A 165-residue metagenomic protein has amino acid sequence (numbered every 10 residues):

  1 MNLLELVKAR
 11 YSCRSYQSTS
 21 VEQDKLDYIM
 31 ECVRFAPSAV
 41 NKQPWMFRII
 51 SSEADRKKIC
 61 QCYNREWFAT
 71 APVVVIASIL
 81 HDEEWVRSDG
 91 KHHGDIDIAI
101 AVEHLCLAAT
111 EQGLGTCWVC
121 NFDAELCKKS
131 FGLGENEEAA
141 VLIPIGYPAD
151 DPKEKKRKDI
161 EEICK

Functional and structural regions predicted by a protein language model:
L3-S20, K25, V141-K165: C-terminal helix-cap and adjacent tail motif
K25, M30-E31, F35-A101: Glycine/small-residue-rich phosphate/adenosyl-binding loop
V33, V75, D89-S130: Small-aliphatic-rich amphipathic alpha-helix that forms the alpha element of a beta-alpha
K42-W45, E111-L114, A140: Short secondary-structure junction motifs
P72-V74, T116, E138-A140: Structural motif
I79, N121, Y147: Short secondary-structure boundary segments
E84-W85, L126-K128, D150-E154: Short active-site-adjacent structural elements
C127-A140: Short, electropositive alpha-helical surface patch
